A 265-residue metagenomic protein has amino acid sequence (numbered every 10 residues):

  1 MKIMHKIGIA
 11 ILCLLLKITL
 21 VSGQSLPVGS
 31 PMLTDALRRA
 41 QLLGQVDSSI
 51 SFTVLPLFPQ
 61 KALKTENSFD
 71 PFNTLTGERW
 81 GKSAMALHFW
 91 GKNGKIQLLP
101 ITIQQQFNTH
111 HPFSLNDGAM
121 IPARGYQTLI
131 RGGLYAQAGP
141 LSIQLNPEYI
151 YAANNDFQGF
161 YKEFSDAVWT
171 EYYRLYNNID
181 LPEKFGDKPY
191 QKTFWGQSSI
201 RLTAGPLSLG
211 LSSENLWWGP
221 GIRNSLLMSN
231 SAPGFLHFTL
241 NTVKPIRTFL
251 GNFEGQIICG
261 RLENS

Functional and structural regions predicted by a protein language model:
M1-V28: Bacterial Sec-dependent N-terminal signal peptides
L20-G125, Y135-G139: N-terminal periplasmic/intermembrane-space "pro-region" immediately following the signal or transit peptide
L26, W90-G94, A136-P140, T203-P206 (+1 more regions): Short loop/turn motifs that connect adjacent beta-strands in outer-membrane beta-barrel proteins
L98, L145, L211, L240 (+1 more regions): Membrane-embedded beta-strand positions of outer-membrane beta-barrel proteins
Q104, A138-P140, Y149-A153, A204-P206 (+2 more regions): Transmembrane beta-strands of outer-membrane beta-barrel pores
G132-A136, S198-A204, L211, F238-K244: Residues on the lipid-exposed face of transmembrane beta-strands in outer-membrane beta-barrel proteins
G133-L175: Carboxylate/His-rich catalytic cores and anion/metal-binding grooves
L181, F185, W217, F235-S265: Signature for the C-terminal beta-barrel architecture of outer-membrane proteins
